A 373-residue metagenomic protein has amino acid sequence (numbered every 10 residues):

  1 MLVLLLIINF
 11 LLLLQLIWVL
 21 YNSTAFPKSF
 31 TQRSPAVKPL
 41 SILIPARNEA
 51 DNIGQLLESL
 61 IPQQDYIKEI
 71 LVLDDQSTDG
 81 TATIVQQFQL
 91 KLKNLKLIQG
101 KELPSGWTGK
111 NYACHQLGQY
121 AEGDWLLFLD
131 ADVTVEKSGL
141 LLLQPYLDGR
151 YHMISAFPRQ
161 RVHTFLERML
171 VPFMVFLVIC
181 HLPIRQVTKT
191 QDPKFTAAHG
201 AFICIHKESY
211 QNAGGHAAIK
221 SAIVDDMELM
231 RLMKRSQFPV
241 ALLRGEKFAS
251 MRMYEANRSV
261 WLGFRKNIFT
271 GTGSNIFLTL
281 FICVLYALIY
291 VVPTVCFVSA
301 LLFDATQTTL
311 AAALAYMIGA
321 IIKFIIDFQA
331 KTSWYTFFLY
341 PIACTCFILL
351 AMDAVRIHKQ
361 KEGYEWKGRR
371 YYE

Functional and structural regions predicted by a protein language model:
M1-P35, V171, F347: N-terminal membrane-anchoring/stem segments of glycan-assembly enzymes
S34, T279-K361: Membrane-embedded multi-pass helical conduit in multi-pass membrane proteins, especially envelope-biosynthetic
P39-S41, E69: Cell-envelope/extracellular polymer assembly enzymes that use nucleotide-activated donors
E58-I67: Short, acidic, metal-binding catalytic loop of nucleotide-sugar glycosyltransferases
D74-I84, K101-E102: A conserved acidic beta->alpha catalytic loop
I98-A113, Y146-C204, E208-N212, I268 (+1 more regions): Long helical/loop segments within the catalytic core of UDP-sugar-dependent glycosyltransferases, especially the large
C114, L126: Short aromatic/hydrophobic "clamp" motif used to bind/position activated sugar donors
L147, M153-V178, E208-Q211, H216-L278 (+1 more regions): Catalytic donor/gating beta->alpha subdomain of glycosyltransferases that bind UDP-sugars
